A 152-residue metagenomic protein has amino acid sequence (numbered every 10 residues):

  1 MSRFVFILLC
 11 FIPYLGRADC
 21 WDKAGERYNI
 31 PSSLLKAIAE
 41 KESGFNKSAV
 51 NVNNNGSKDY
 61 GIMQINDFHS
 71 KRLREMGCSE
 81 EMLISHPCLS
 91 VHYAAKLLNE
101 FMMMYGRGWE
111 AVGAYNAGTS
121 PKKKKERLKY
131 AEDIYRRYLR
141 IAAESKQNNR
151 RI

Functional and structural regions predicted by a protein language model:
M1-L8: Sec-dependent signal peptide recognition, specifically the positively charged N-region followed immediately by
L9-C10, A39: Hydrophobic C-terminal alpha-helix "anchor/cap" residues
G16-I152: Catalytic glycan-binding domains that act on GlcNAc-containing polysaccharides
